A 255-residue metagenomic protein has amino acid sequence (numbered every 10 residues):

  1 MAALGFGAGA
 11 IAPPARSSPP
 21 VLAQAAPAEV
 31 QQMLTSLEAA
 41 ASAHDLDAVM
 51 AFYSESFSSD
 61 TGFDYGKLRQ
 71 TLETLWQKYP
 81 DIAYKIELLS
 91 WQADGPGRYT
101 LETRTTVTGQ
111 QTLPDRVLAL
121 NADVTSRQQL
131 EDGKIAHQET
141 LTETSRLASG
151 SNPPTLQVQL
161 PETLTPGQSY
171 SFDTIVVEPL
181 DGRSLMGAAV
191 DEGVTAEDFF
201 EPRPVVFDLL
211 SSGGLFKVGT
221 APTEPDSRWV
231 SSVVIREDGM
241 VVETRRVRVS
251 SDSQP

Functional and structural regions predicted by a protein language model:
F6-A43: Short, low-complexity N-terminal intrinsically disordered segments enriched in polar/charged residues
M50-Q111: Short solvent-exposed beta->alpha transition segments
A93-T155, R248-V249: Exposed beta-sheet edge and beta->alpha loop/turn motif
A122-V124, Y170, R228: Hydrophobic core residues within well-ordered beta-strands of beta-rich domains
I135-V190: Low-complexity, intrinsically disordered terminal/linker segments enriched in charged and Gly/Pro repeats
L209-K217: Aromatic sugar-binding surface patches on proteins that engage polysaccharides or sugar-phosphate polymers
V218-D238: Short, aromatic- and glycine-rich surface loops/edge beta-strands on solvent-exposed regions
G239-P255: Short beta-strand elements
